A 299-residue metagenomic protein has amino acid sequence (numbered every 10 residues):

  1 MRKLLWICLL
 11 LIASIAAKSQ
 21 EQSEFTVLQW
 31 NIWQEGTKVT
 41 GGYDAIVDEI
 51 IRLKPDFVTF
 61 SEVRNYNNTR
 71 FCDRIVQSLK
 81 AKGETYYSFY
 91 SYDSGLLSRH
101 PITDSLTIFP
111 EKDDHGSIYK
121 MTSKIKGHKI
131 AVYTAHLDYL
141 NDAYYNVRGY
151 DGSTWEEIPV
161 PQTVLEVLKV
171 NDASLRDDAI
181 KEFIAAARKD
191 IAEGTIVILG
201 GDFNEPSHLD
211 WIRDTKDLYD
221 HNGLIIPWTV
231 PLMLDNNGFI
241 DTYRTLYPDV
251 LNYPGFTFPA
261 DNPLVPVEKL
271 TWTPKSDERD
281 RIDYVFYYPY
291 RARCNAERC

Functional and structural regions predicted by a protein language model:
R2-K3, I15-A81, D280: N-terminal, active-site-proximal structural segment of metallo-dependent hydrolase catalytic domains
W6-S14: Bacterial N-terminal signal peptides
F25-I32, I46-T69, V132-A135, E166-D214 (+2 more regions): Active-site beta-strand/loop signature of hydrolases that rely on acidic residues for catalysis
Q34-G41, T59-F60, N141-Y144, H208 (+2 more regions): Short, solvent-exposed loop/turn elements at domain surfaces
E35-T37, N65-T69, H115-G116, L140-A143 (+3 more regions): Active-site environment of divalent metal-dependent phosphoester hydrolases
V39, V63-D151, R298: Structured beta-strand-rich core segments of catalytic domains in phosphoester-bond hydrolases
F109, T122, R188-I198, F203-C299: Metal-dependent phosphoester-hydrolase catalytic domains
Y145-A173, D214: A solvent-exposed, charged loop/short amphipathic helix patch at secondary-structure junctions
